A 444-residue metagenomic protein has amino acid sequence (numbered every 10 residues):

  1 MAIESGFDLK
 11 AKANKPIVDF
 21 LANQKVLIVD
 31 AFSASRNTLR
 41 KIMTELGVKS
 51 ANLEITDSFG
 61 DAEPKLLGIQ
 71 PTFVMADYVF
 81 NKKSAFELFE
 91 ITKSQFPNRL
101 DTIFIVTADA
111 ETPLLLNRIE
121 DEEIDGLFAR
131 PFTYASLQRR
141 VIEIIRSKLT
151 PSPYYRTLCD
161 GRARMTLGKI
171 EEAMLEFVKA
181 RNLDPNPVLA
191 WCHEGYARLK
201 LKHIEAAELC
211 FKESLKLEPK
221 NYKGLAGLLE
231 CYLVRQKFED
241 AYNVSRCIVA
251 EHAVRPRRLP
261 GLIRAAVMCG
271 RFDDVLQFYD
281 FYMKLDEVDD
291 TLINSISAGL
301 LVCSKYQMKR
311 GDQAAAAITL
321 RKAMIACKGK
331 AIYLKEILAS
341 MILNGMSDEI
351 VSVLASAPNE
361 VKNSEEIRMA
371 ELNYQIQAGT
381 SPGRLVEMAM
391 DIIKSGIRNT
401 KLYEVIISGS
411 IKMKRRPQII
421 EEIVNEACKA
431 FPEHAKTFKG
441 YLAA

Functional and structural regions predicted by a protein language model:
M1-L27, A31, L158-R162, Y282 (+10 more regions): Non-catalytic signal-transmission and effector/linker regions of two-component phosphorelay proteins
F20-M43, V74, M165: Conserved acidic segment of CheY-like receiver
I55-F73, F80, E205, K212: Acidic, metal-coordinating helix/loop segments flanking the phosphotransfer/catalytic sites of two-component signaling
F59, T72-S94, L100, E349: Conserved phosphotransfer microenvironments
E87, A110-G126: Alpha4 helix (beta4-alpha4-beta5 surface) of REC/receiver domains from two-component response regulators
A173, A207, A241, V275 (+4 more regions): Single-residue signature of alpha-solenoid repeat helices
H193, G227, G261, S295-I296 (+5 more regions): Canonical tetratricopeptide repeat
